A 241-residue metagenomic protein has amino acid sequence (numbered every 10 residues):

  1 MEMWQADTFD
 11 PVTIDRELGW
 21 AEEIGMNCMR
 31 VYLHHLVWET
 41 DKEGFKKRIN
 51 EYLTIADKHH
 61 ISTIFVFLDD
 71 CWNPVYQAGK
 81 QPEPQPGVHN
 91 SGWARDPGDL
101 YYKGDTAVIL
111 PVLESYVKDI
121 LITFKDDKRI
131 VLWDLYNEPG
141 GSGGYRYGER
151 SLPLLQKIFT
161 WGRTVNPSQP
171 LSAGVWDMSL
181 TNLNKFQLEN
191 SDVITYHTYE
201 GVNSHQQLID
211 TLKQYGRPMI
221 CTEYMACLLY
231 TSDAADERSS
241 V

Functional and structural regions predicted by a protein language model:
M1-V193, H197-Q206, Q214-R217, L228: Active-site mouth of glycoside hydrolases
T211: The feature captures the conserved acid-bearing segment of alpha/beta-hydrolase catalytic domains
C221-A226: Short acidic/histidine-rich active-site segments
Y230-E237: Conserved small/polar residues in nucleotide/adenosyl-binding loops
